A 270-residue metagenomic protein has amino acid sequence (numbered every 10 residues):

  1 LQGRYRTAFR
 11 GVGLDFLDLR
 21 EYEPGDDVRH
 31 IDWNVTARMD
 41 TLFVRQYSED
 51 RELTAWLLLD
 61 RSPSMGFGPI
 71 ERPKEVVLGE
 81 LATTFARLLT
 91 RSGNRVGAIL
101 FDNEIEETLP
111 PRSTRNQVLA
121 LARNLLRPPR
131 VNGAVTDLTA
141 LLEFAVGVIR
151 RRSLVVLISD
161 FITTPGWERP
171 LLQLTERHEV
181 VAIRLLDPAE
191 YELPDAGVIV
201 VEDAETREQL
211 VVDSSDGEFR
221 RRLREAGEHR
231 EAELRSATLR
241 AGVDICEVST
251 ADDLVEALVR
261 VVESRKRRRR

Functional and structural regions predicted by a protein language model:
L1-Y5, E21-D26, V35, V44-T83 (+1 more regions): Exposed, interaction-prone extracellular/peripheral surfaces
F9-G13: A positional/architectural concept
R29-M39: N-terminal low-complexity, intrinsically disordered segments
